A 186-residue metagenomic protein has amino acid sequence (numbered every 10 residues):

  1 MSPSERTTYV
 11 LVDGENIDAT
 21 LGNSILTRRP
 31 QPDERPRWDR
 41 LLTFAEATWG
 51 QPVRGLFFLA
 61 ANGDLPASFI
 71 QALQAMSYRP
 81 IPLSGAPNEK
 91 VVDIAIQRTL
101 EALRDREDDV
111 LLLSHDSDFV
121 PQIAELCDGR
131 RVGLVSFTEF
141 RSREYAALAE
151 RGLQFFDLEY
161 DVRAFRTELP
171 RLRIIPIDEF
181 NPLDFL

Functional and structural regions predicted by a protein language model:
M1-N88: Domain-level signal for Mg2+-assisted phosphodiester chemistry and nucleotide/NA-binding surfaces in nucleic-acid
G63-L186: Nuclease catalytic cores that cleave nucleic-acid phosphodiester bonds, predominantly acidic two-metal-ion
